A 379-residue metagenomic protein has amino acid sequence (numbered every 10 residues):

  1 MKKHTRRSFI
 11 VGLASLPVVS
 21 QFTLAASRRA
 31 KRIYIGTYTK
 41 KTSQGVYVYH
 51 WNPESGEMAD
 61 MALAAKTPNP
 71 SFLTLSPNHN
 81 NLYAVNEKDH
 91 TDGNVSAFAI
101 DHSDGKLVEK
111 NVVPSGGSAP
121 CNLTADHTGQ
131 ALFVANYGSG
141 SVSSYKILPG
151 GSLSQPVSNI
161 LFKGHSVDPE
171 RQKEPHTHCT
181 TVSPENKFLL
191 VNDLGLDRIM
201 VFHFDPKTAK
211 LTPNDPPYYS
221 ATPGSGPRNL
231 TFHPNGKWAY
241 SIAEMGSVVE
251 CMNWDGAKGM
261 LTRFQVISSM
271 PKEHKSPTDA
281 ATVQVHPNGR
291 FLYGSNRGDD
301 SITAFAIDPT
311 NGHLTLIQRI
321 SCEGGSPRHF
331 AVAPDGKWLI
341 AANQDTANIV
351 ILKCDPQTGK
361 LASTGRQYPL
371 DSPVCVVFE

Functional and structural regions predicted by a protein language model:
M1-P17: N-terminal secretory signal peptides and thylakoid transit peptides that target proteins across membranes
K40-T42, K88-T91, S139-G140, L196-D197 (+3 more regions): Short glycine/acidic-enriched loop and turn motifs that connect beta-strands
T42, T67-N78, G116-T128, K163-E185 (+4 more regions): Beta-rich, blade/repeat-based domains predominating in secreted/periplasmic proteins but also intracellular
H50-S55, A99-D104, K146-L153, H203-K210 (+3 more regions): Short loop/turn segments immediately following beta-strands, especially the blade-tip and inter-blade linker loops
A59-A65, E109-V113, S166-E170, D215-S220 (+4 more regions): A short beta-strand motif characteristic of beta-propeller blades
A62-A125: Blade-loop segments of beta-propeller domains
V108-T177: Asp-box/WD-like beta-propeller blade repeats and closely related beta-sheet repeat scaffolds
